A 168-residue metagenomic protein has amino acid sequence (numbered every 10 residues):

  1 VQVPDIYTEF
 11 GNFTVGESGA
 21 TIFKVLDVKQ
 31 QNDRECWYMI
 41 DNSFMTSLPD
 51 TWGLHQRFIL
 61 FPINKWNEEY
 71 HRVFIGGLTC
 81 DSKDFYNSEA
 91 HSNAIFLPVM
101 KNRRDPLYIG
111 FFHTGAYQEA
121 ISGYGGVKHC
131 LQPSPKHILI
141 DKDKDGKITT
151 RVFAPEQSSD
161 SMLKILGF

Functional and structural regions predicted by a protein language model:
V1-F168: Charged (often Lys/Glu-rich) extended helix/loop segments that serve as interaction or gating elements
